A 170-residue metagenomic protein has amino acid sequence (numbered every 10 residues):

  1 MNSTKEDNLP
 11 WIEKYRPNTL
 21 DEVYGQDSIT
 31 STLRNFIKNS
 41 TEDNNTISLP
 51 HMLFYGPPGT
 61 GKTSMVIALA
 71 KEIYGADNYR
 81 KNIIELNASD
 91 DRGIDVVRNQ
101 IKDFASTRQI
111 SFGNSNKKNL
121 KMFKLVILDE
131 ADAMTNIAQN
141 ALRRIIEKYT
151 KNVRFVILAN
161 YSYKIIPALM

Functional and structural regions predicted by a protein language model:
M1-M170: P-loop/Walker A NTP-binding region and its immediately flanking N-terminal helices in P-loop NTPase folds
